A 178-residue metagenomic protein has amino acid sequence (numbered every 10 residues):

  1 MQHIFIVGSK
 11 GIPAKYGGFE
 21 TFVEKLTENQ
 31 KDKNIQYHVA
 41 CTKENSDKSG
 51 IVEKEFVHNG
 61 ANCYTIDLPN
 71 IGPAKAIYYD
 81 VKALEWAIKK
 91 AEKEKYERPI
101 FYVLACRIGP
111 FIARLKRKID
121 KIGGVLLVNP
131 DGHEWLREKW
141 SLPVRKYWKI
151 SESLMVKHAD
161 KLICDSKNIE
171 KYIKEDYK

Functional and structural regions predicted by a protein language model:
M1-S46, K93-Y96: N-terminal subdomain of nucleotide-sugar transferases
F19-F22, A40-T42, Y102-C106, C164-S166: Replace "coordinates the UDP/GDP/TDP-sugar" with "coordinates nucleotide-activated sugar donors
N45, A83, R107-I108, N168-E170: Alpha-helix capping/helix-boundary segments
H58-E85, R137-V144: A short, charged, and often flexible helix/loop element on the N-terminal side of the glycosyltransferase catalytic
A76-W86, R98-D131: An aromatic- and histidine-rich active-site surface loop
V144-L162: Membrane-proximal helix-turn-helix segments that form the acceptor-binding/catalytic region of lipid-linked
E170-K178: Helix-loop-beta element that forms the nucleotide-linked donor phosphate-binding surface in glycosyltransferases
